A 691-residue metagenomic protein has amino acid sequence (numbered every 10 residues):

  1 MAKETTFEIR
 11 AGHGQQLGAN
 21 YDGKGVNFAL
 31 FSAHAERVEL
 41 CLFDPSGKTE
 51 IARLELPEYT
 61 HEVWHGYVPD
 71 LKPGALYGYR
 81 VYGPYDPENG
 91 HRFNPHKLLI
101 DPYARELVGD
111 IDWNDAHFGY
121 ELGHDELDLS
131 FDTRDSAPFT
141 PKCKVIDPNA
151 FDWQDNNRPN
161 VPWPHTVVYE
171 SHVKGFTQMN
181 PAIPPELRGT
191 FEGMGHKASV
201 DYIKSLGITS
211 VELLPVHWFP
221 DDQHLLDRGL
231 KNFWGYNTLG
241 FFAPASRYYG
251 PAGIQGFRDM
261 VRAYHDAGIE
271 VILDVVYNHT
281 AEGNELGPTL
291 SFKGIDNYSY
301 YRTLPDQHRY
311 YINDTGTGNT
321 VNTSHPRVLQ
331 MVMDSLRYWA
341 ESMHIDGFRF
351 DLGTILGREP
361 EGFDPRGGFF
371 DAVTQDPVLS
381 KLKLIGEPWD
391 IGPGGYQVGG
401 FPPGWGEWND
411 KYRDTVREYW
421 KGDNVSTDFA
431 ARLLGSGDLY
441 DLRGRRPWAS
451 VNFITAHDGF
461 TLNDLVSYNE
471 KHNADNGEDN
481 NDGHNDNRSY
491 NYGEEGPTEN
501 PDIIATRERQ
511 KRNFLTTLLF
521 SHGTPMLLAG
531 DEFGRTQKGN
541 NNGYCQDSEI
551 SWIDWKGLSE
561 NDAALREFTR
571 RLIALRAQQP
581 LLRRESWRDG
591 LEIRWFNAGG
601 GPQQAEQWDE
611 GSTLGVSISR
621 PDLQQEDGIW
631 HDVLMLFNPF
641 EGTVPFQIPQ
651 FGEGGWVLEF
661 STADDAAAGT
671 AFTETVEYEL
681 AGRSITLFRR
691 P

Functional and structural regions predicted by a protein language model:
M1-Y169, K174, I503-E508, R512 (+2 more regions): Carbohydrate-interacting/catalytic domains
L30, Y79, S171, I203 (+10 more regions): Conserved, mostly hydrophobic/aromatic
G83-D152, D221-K231, N237, A267 (+2 more regions): Core domains of carbohydrate- and sulfate-ester-processing enzymes
D86-G90, T177-M179, F219-Q223, H279-E282 (+5 more regions): Short catalytic/ligand-binding loop motif for oxyanion handling, primarily in non-cytosolic enzymes, centered on
E106-P181, L187, T415-D502, N597-E606: Glycine-rich phosphate/pyrophosphate-binding loop and adjacent beta-alpha nucleotide/cofactor-binding cores
S136, H172-I345, L352-V378, W420-K421 (+1 more regions): Substrate-binding/active-site clefts of carbohydrate-active enzymes
V167-Y169, V211, V271-L273, F348 (+2 more regions): Hydrophobic faces of well-ordered beta-strands that scaffold small-molecule active sites in alpha/beta enzyme cores
H344, E359, P365-A529, G534 (+8 more regions): Conserved alpha/beta catalytic core and glycan-binding cleft of carbohydrate-active enzymes
